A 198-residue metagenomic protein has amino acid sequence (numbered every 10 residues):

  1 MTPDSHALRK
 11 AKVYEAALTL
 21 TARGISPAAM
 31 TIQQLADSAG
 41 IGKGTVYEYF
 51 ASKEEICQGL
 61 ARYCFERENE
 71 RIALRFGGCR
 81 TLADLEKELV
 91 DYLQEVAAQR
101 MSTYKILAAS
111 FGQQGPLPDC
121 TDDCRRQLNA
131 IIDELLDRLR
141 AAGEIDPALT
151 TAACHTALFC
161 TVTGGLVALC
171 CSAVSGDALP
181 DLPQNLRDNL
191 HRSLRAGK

Functional and structural regions predicted by a protein language model:
M1-S38, E55: Basic, helix-initiating cap at the start of DNA-binding domains
A28-A29, Y49, G78: Flexible coil/turn residues that form the inter-helical turn or adjacent wing/linker of helix-turn-helix
A39-F50: Short hydrophobic/aromatic patch on the recognition helix
S52-Q58, E68: Short amphipathic alpha-helical segment with a characteristic S/N-K-E followed by hydrophobic residues
G59, A73-R100, T151, H155-L158: Hydrophobic alpha-helical connector segments
N69, A73, P116-E144, A152-T156 (+3 more regions): Amphipathic alpha-helical packing segments from all-alpha helical-bundle domains
V96-P116, D133-E134, V167, C171: Amphipathic alpha-helical segments used for helix-helix packing
A108, R140-R187, K198: Hydrophobic/aromatic-rich alpha-helical bundle segments in the mid-to-C-terminal region
